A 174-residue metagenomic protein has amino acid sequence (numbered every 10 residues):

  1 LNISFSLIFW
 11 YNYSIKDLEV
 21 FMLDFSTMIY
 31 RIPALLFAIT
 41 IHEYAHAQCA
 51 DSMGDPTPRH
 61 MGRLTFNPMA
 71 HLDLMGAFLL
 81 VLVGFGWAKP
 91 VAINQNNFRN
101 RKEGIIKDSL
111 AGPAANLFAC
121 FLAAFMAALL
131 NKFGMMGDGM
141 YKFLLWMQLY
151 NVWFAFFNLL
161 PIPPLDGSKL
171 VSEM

Functional and structural regions predicted by a protein language model:
N2-M174: Hydrophobic transmembrane alpha-helices and their immediate loop junctions in multi-pass integral membrane proteins
